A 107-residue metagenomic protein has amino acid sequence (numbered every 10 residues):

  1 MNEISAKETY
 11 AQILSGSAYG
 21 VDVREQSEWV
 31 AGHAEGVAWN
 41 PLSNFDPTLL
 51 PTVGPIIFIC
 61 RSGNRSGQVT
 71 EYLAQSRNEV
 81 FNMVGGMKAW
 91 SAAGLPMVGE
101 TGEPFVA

Functional and structural regions predicted by a protein language model:
M1-Y19, V23-P55, N64-A107: Rhodanese-like catalytic fold shared by cysteine-dependent sulfurtransferases and DSP/PTP-type phosphatases
I59: Short, surface-exposed ligand- or partner-binding patches at beta-edge/loop junctions that are enriched in aromatics
